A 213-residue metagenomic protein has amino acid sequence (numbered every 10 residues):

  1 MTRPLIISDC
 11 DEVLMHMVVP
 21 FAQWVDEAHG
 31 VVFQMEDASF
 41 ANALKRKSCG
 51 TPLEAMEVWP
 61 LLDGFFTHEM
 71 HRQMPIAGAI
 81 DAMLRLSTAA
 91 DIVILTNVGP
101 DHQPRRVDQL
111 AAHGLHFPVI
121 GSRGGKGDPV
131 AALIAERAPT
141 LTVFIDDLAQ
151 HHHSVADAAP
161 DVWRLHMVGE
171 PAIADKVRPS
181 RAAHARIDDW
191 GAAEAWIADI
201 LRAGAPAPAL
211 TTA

Functional and structural regions predicted by a protein language model:
M1-V58: Active-site neighborhood of HAD-like aspartate-dependent phosphohydrolases
I7-D9, L95, I145, M167: Short hydrophobic segments within beta-strands
A41-R72, R123-I145, A192, W196: N-terminal/domain-start segments enriched in small and hydrophobic, helix-friendly residues, covering either
L53, G64-I94, P100-V107: Short, acidic loop-to-helix structural element flanking the phosphoryl-transfer center in phosphate-processing enzymes
G99-V143, Q150-D157: Substrate-recognition "cap/lid" segment bordering the active-site pocket of phosphatases
P118-G124, H184-A192: Short acidic-hydrophobic, aromatic-tinged amphipathic segments that line or gate anion-handling sites
D128-A131, I173-A182, W196-A198: Short, charged, surface-exposed secondary-structure boundary motifs
F144-D188: Acidic, Mg2+-coordinating phosphoryl-transfer loop and its flanking beta/alpha structural elements, shared across
